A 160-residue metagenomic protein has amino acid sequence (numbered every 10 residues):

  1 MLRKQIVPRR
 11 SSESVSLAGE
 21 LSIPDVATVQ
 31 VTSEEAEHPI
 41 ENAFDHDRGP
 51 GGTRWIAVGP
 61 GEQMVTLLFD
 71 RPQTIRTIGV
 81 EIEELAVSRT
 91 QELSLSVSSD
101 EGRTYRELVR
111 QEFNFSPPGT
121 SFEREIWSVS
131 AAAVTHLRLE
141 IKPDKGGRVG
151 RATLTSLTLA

Functional and structural regions predicted by a protein language model:
M1-D70, E83-V87, T158: Disordered, acidic Ser/Thr/Pro-rich linker "stalks" and the adjacent N-terminal cap of the next globular domain
L2-R9, V58-E62, L85-A160: Trp- and acidic/polar-enriched beta-sheet ligand-binding modules for extracellular glycan and matrix recognition
A36-H38, R76, G102, H136: A broad, structure-centric signal for solvent-exposed, well-ordered loop/edge residues that line or flank functional
E62, D70-T77, V134-T135: Extended extracellular/luminal ectodomain segments enriched in beta-structured repeat modules
T74-L85, L139: A short beta-strand element within beta-rich, extracytoplasmic domains of secreted/secretory-pathway proteins
